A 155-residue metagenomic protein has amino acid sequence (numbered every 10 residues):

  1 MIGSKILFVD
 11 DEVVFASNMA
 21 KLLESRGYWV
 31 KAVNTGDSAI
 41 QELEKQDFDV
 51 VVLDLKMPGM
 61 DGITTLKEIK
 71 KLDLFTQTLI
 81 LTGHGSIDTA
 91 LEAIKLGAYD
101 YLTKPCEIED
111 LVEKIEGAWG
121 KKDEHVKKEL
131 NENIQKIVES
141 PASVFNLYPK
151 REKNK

Functional and structural regions predicted by a protein language model:
I2-F15, M19-L23, V51: Conserved acidic segment of CheY-like receiver
A32-Q41, G62: Helix N-cap/capping motif at the beta->alpha junctions
Q41, I63-F75: Short amphipathic alpha-helix used as the core "switch/output" element in two-component signaling
D54: Active-site residues of response regulator receiver
M57: Receiver (REC) domain active-site loop signature in two-component systems and cognate sites in sensor histidine kinases
C106-E116: C-terminal output helix
G120-K155: CheY-like receiver
